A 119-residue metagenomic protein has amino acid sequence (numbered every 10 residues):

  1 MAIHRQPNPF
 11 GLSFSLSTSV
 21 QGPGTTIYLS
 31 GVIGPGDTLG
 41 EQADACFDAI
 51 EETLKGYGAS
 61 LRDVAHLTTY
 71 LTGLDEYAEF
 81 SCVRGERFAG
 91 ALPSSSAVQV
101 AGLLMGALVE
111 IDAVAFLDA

Functional and structural regions predicted by a protein language model:
M1-A65, L71-A119: N-terminal presequence-like segments and the immediate start of the first folded domain
